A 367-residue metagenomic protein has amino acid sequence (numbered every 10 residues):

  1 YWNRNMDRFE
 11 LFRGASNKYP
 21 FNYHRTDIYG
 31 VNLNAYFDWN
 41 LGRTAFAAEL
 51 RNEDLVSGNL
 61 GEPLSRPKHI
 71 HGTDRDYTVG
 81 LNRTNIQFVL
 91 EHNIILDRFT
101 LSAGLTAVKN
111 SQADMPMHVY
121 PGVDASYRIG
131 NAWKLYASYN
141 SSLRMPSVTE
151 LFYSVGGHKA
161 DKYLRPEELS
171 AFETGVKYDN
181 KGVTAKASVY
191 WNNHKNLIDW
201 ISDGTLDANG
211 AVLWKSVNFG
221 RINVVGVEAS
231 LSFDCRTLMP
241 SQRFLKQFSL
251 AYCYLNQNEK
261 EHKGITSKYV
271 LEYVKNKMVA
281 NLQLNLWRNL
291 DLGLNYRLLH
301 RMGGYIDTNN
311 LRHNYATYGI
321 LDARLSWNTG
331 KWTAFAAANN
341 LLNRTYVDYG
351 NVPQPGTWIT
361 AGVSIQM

Functional and structural regions predicted by a protein language model:
Y1-P116, S126-R128, K186-V189, L231 (+1 more regions): Face-selective signature of the C-terminal outer-membrane beta-barrel domain
D7-S16, V56-S65, A113-Y120, V148-V155 (+5 more regions): Outer-membrane beta-barrel translocator domains and adjoining extracellular loop/strand segments of Gram-negative
G14-Y23, G30, I70-T78, T106-S111 (+6 more regions): Extracellular loop and loop/strand-boundary signature of outer-membrane beta-barrel proteins
H24-T26, D114, R128, K134 (+3 more regions): Outer-membrane beta-barrel signature, preferentially recognizing the C-terminal barrel domain of Gram-negative
V31, G42-A48, L101-A103, L135-A137 (+8 more regions): Transmembrane beta-strands of outer-membrane beta-barrel proteins
V31-F37, F88-I94, V123-Y127, T174-Y178 (+7 more regions): Residues on the lipid-exposed face of transmembrane beta-strands in outer-membrane beta-barrel proteins
I94-T100, W191-N193, A211, K215-I306 (+1 more regions): Gram-negative outer-membrane beta-barrel transporters
K195-N196, W200, L298-I306, D322-M367: C-terminal beta-signal and adjacent terminal beta-strands/loops of Gram-negative outer-membrane beta-barrel proteins
